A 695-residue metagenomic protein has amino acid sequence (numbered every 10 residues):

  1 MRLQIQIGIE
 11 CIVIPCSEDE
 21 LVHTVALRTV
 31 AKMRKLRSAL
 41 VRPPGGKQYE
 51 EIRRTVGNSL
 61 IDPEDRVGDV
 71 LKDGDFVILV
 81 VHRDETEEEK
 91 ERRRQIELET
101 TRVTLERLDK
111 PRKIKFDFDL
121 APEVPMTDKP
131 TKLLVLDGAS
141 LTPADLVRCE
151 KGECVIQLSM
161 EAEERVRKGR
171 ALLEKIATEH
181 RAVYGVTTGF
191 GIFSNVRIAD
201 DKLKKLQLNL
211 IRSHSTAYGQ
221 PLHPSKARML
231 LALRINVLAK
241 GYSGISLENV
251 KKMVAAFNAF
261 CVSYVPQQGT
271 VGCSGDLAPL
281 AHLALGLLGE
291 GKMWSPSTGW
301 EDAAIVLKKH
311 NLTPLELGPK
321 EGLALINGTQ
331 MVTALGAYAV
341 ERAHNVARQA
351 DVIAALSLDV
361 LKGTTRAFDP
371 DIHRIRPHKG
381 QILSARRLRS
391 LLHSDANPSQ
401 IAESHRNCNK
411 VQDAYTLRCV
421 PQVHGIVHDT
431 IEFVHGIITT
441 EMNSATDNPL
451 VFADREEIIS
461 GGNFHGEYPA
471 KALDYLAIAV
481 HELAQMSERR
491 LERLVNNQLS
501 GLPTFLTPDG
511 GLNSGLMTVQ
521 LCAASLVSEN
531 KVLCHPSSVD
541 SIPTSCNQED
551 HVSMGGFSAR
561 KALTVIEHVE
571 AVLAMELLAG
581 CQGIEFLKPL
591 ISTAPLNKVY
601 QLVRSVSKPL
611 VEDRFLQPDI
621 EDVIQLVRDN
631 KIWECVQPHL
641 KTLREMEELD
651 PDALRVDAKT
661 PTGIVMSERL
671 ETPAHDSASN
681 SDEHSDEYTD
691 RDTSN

Functional and structural regions predicted by a protein language model:
R2, I7, R83-F116: Extended coiled-coil/helical scaffolds and adjacent low-complexity linkers that mediate multimerization and adaptor
R2-I9, E51-R53, L230: Surface-exposed beta-strand-to-loop junctions that form interaction patches on eukaryotic regulatory domains
Q6-R28: Short, contiguous acidic and Ser/Thr-rich linear segments
H23-L60: Short loop-to-beta-strand transition segments
Q48-R83: Eukaryotic mixed-charge, acidic/polar low-complexity intrinsically disordered regions
D117-R165, G169-A177, L203, N249-K252 (+2 more regions): C-terminal auxiliary extensions adjacent to catalytic cores
Y184-N209, S213-L238, P266-L288, T298-W300 (+3 more regions): FAD-binding core of FAD-dependent oxidoreductases, characterized by glycine-rich FAD pyrophosphate-binding loops
Y242-Q268: FAD-binding glycine-rich core of flavoenzymes that anchor FAD
